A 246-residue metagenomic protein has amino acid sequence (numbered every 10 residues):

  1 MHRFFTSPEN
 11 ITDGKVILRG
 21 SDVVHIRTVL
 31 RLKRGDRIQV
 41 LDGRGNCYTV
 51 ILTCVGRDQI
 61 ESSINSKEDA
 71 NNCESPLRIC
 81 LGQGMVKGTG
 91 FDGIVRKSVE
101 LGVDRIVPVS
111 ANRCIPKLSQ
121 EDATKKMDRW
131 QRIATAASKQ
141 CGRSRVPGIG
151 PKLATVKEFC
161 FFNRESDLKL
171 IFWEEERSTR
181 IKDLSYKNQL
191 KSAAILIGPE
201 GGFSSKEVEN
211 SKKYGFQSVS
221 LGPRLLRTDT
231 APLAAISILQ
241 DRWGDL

Functional and structural regions predicted by a protein language model:
M1-A70, E121: N-terminal positively charged helical leader segments and presequences
E9, K67, S110-C114, P223: Short, ordered loop/turn segments at secondary-structure junctions
I38, S63, C73-G82, S185 (+1 more regions): Mobile, glycine- and charge-enriched loop segments and immediately flanking short secondary-structure elements within
E68, E200-G201, P223-L226: Short, acidic/turn-prone active-site loops that include or flank metal/cofactor- and phosphate-binding residues
N72-L170: RNA substrate-binding interface of SAM-dependent RNA methyltransferases
F162-G202, K206-E207, F216-V219: Active-site/ligand-binding-proximal alpha/beta "capping" segment
S205-L246: Structured adenosyl-cofactor binding patch, chiefly the S-adenosyl-L-methionine
